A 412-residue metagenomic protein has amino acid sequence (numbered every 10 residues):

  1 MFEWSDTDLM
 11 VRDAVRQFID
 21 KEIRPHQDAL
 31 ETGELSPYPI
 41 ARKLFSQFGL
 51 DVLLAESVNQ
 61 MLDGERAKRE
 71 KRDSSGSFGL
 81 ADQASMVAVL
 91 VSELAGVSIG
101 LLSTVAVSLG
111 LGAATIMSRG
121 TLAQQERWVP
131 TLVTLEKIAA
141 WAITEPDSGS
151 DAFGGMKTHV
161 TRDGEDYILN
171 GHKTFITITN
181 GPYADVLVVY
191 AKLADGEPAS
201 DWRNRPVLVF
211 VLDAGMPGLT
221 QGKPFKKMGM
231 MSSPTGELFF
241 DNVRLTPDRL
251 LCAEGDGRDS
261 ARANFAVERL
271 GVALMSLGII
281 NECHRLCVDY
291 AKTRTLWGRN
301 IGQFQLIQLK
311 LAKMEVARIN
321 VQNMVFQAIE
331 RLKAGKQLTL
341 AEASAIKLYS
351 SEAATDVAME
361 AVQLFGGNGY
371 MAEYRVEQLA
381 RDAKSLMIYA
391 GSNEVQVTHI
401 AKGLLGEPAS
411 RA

Functional and structural regions predicted by a protein language model:
M1-G96, L135-E136, R162-Y167, F239 (+1 more regions): Alpha-helical interface subdomain recognition
S75, S103-A123, A152: N-terminal glycine-rich flavin-associated loop
G79, D147-D151, I178-P182, S200-D201 (+1 more regions): Short Gly/Pro-enriched turn/cap motifs at secondary-structure boundaries
L90-A95, A191, L212-P217, D241-L245: Short Ser/Thr-interspersed hydrophobic loop/turn segments at strand-loop and sheet-helix junctions that line or gate
L135-T144: A short, Trp-centered hydrophobic/proline-enriched beta-strand micro-motif
G155, G215-R244: Flexible, small-/acidic-enriched active-site or ligand-binding loops
D166, N170-T220: A short core secondary-structure module
N242-S260: Long, acidic (Asp/Glu-rich), low-complexity accessory segments flanking structured domains
